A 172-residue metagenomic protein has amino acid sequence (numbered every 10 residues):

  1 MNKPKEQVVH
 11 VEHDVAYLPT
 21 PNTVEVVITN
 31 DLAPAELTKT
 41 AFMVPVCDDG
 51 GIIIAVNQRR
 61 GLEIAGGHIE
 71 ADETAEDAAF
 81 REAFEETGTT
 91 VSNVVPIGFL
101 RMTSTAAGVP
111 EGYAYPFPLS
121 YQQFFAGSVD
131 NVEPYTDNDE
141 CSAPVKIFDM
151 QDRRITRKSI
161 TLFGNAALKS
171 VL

Functional and structural regions predicted by a protein language model:
M1-F42: Acidic, metal-coordinating catalytic segment for phosphate/diphosphate chemistry, firing primarily on the Nudix
V27-T29, A75, F80, M102-Y113: Short acidic (Asp/Glu) patches
A35, L62-E63, T103-A106: Short, solvent-exposed loop/turn segments at secondary-structure junctions
M43, P96, F125-G127: A structural signal for short, well-ordered beta-strand segments
V46-E86: Conserved Nudix-box catalytic region and its N-terminal flanking loop in Nudix hydrolases and closely related
T90-L100: A short coil-to-beta-strand element that immediately follows conserved catalytic motifs
L100-E133: Active-site-adjacent beta-strand/loop module that shapes the phosphate/pyrophosphate-binding cleft
Q122-S128, E133-A167: NUDIX/MutT-family hydrolases
